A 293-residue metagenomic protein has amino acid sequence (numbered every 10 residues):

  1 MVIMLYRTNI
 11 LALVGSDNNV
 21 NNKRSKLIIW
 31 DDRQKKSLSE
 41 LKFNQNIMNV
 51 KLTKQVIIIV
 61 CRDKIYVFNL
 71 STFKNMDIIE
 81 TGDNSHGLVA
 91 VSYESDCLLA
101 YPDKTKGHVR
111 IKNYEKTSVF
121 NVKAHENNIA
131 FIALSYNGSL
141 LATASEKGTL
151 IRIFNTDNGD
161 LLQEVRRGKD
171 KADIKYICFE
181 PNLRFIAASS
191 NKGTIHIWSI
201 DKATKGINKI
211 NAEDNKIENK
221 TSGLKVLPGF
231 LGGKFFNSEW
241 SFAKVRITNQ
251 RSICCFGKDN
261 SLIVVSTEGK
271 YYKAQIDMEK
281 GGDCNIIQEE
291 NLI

Functional and structural regions predicted by a protein language model:
M1-I3, Q45-K51, T81-C97, N127-L134 (+2 more regions): Canonical WD40 repeat/beta-propeller blade segments in eukaryotic WD-repeat proteins
M1-N9, N22-R24, E80-A90, I200-I293: Terminal intrinsically disordered, low-complexity extensions flanking WD-repeat/beta-propeller proteins
M1-T53: General structural concept
R7-T8, K54-V56, S95-D96, G138 (+3 more regions): Conserved loop/turn motif of beta-propeller repeat scaffolds
L11, I57, L99, L141 (+2 more regions): Hydrophobic beta-strand positions that form the internal "hydrophobic ladder" of WD40/Gbeta-like beta-propeller blades
N19-R24, I59, P102-G107, E146-K147 (+2 more regions): Short, solvent-exposed loop/turn segments at conserved positions within beta-propeller repeat blades
K26-K36, V67-G82, P102-I129, S139 (+2 more regions): Per-blade loop-tip surfaces of WD-repeat and WD-like beta-propellers in eukaryotic adaptors/scaffolds
Q34-Y93: Asp-box/WD-like beta-propeller blade repeats and closely related beta-sheet repeat scaffolds
